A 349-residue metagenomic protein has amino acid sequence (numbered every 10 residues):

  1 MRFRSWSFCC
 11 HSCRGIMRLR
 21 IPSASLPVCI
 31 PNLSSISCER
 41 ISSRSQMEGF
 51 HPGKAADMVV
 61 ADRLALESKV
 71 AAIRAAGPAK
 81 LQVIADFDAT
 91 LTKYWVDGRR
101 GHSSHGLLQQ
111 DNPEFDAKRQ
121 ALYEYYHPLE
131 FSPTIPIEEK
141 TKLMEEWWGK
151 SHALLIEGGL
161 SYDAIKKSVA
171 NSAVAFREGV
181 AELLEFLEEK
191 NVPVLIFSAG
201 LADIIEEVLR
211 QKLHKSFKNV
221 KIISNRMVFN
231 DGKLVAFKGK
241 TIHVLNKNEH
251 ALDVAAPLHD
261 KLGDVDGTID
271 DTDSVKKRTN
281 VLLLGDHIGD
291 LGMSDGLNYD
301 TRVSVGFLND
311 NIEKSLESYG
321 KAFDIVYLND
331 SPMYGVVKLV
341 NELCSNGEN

Functional and structural regions predicted by a protein language model:
F3, S12, M144-E145, S304: Intrinsically disordered regions, especially transient/low-confidence alpha-helical propensity segments and coil-helix
C9-C13, C29, C38: Cysteine-centered motifs
L19-P22, L26: N-terminal chloroplast transit peptides
S23, S35, E39-K54, N171-L195 (+1 more regions): C-terminal cap/substrate-recognition subdomain and adjoining C-terminal extension of metal-dependent phosphatase-like
E39, S43-A236, F323: Alpha-helical substrate-recognition element adjacent to the catalytic core
